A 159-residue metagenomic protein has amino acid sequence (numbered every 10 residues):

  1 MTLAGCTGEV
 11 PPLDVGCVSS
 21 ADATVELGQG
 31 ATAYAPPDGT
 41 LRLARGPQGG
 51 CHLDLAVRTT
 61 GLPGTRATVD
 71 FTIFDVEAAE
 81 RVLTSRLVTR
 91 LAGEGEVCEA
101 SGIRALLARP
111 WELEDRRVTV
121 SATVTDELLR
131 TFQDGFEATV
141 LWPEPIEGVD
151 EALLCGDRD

Functional and structural regions predicted by a protein language model:
M1-D159: Signals and flexible motifs at protein termini associated with secretion
